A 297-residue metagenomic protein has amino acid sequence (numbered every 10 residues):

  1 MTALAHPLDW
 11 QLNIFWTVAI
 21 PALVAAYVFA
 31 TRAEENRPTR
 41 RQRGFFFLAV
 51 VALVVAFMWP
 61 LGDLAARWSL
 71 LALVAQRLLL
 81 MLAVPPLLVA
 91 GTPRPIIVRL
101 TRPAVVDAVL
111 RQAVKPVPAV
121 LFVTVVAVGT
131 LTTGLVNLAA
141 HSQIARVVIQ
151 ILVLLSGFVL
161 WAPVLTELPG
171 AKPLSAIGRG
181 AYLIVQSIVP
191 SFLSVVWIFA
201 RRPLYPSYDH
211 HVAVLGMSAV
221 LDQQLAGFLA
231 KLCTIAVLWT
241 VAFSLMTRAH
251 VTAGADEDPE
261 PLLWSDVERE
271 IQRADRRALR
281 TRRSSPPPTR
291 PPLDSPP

Functional and structural regions predicted by a protein language model:
M1-P297: Alpha-helical membrane segments of multi-pass proteins
